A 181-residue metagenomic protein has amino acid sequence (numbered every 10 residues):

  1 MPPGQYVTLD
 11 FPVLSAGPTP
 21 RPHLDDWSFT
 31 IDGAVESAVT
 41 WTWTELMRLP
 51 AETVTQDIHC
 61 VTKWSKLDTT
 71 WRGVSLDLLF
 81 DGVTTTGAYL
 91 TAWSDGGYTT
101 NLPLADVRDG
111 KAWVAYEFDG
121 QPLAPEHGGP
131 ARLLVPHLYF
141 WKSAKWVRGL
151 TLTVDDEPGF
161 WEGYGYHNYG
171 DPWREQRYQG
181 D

Functional and structural regions predicted by a protein language model:
M1-D181: Structured, non-membrane catalytic/scaffold regions adjacent to prosthetic-group chemistry
